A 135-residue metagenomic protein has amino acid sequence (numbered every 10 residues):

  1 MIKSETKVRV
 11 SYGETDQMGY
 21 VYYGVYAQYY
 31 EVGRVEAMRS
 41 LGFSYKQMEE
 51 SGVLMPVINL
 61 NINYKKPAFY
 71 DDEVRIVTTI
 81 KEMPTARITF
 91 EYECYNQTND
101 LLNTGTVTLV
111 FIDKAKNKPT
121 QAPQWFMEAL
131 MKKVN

Functional and structural regions predicted by a protein language model:
I2-V57, K114-N135: Hot-dog-fold acyl-thioester-processing enzymes
S4, P56-I58, V74, I88 (+1 more regions): Hydrophobic core residues within well-ordered beta-strands of beta-rich domains
Y12, Y92-E93, L109: Generic short beta-strand
I58-L60, V110: Short, well-ordered beta-strand segments in beta-rich or mixed alpha/beta enzyme and ligand-binding folds
N61-Q97: Hydrophobic beta-sheet segments that form the core/acyl-binding groove of ACP/CoA-dependent acyl-chain-processing
N96, F111-D113: Residue-level signal for short segments within beta-strands and strand-turn junctions of well-structured beta-sheet
N99-L101: Residue-level signal for glycine
